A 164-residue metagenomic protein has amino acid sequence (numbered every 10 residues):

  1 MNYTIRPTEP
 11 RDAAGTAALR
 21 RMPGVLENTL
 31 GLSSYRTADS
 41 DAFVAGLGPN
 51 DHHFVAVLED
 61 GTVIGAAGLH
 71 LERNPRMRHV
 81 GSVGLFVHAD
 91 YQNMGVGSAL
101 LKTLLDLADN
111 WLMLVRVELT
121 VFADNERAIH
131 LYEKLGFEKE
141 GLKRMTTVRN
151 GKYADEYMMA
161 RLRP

Functional and structural regions predicted by a protein language model:
Y3, P10-R11, T29-D90, L101-K102 (+2 more regions): Acetyl-CoA-dependent GNAT
I5, T16, V87, L100 (+4 more regions): Hydrophobic packing within well-folded, soluble alpha/beta domains
A18-S34: Helix-loop element at the rim of GNAT/NAT acetyltransferase active sites that forms part of the acceptor-substrate
Q92, L119-I129, T146-N150: Conserved beta-strand-loop-alpha-helix junction that forms the acyl-donor binding cleft
M94, S98-A99, N110, A123-G141: Conserved active-site alpha-helix within GNAT-family acetyltransferase domains
N110-T120: Conserved GNAT acetyl-CoA-binding A-motif
K152-P164: Terminal substrate-recognition subdomain of acyl/acetyltransferases
